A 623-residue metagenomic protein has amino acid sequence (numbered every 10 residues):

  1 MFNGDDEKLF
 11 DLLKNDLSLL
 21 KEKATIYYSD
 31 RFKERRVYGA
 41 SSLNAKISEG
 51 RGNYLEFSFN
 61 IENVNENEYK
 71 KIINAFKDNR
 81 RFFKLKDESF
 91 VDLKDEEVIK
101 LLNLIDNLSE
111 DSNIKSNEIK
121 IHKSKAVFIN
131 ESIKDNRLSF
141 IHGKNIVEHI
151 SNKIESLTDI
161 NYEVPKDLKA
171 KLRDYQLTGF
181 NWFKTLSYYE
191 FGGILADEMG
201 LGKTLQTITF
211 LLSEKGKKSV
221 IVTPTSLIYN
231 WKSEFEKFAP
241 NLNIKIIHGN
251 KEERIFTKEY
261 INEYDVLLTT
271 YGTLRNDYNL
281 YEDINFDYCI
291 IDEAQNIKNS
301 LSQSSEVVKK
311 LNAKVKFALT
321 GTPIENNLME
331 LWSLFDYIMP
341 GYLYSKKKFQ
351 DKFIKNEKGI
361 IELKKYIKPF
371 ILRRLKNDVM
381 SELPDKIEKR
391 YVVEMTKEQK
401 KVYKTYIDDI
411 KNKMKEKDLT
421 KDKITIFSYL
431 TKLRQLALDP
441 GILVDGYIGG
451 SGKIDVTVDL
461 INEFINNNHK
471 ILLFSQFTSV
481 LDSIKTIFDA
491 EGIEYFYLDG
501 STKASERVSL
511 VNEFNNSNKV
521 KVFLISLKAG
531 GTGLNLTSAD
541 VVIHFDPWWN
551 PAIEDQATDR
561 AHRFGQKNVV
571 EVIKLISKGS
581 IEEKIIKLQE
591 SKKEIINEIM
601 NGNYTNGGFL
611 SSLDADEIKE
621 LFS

Functional and structural regions predicted by a protein language model:
F2-G193, K237, L242, I261-V266 (+2 more regions): Charged, low-complexity
F10-K14, S18, Y229, I361 (+1 more regions): Short, well-ordered alpha-helical segments
S139-K358, K364-S623: ASCE P-loop NTPase motor core, strongest for the SF2 helicase catalytic module
